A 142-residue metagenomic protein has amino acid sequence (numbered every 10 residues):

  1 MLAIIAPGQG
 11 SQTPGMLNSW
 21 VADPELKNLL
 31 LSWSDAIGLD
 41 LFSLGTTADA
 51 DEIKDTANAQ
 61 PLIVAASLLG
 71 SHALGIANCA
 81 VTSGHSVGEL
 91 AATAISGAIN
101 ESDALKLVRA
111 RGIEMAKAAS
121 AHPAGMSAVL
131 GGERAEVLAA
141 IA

Functional and structural regions predicted by a protein language model:
M1-S83, G132: Helix-rich "cap/lid" substructures immediately adjacent to catalytic or cofactor-binding pockets
Q9-S11, I37, D49, I95-A142: Alpha/beta catalytic cores of group-transfer enzymes, especially the acyltransferase/condensing modules of polyketide
M16-N18, A92, S96: Ubiquitous "structural anchor" signal
S32, A66-L69, L90, D103 (+1 more regions): Residues within well-formed alpha-helices
L62, S86-V87, I99, K106: An amphipathic alpha-helix/helix-turn recognition signal
S67, A80, G84-G88, A92 (+1 more regions): Gly/Ala-rich beta-loop-alpha elbow adjacent to hydrolase catalytic centers
A77-V87, A119-A124: Hydrophobic transmembrane alpha-helix bundles
